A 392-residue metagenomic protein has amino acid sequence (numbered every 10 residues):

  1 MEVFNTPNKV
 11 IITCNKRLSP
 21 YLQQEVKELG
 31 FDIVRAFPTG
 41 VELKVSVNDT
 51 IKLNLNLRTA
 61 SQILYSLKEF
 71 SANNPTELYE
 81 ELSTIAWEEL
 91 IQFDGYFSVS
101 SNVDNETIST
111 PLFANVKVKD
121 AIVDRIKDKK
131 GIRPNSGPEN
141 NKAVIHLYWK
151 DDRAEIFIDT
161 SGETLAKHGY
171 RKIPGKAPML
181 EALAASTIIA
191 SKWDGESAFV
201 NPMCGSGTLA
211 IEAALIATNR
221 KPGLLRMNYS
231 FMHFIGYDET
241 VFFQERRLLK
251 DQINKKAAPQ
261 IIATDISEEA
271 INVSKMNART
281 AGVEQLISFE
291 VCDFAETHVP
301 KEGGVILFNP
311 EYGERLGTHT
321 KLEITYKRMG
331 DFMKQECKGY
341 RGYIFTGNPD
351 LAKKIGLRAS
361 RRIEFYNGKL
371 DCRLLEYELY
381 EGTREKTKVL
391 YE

Functional and structural regions predicted by a protein language model:
E2-N141: Non-catalytic nucleic-acid substrate-recognition regions in nucleic-acid-modifying enzymes
K52-L53, T59, E163-H168, K172-I173 (+1 more regions): Flexible, glycine-/basic-rich loop-and-beta segments that form/coincide with the SAM-dependent methyltransferase
D104-T107, T164, E311-R315: A short, flexible beta-alpha/helix-coil linker loop
I145-S161, L375: C-terminal edge-of-domain segments
I156-A190: SAM-dependent Rossmann-like transferase core, predominantly class I methyltransferases with a strong bias toward
M179-H298, E314-R315, T320-K321: Conserved S-adenosyl-L-methionine
C292-E392: C-terminal catalytic and target-recognition region of SAM-dependent MTase-like enzymes, primarily methyltransferases
